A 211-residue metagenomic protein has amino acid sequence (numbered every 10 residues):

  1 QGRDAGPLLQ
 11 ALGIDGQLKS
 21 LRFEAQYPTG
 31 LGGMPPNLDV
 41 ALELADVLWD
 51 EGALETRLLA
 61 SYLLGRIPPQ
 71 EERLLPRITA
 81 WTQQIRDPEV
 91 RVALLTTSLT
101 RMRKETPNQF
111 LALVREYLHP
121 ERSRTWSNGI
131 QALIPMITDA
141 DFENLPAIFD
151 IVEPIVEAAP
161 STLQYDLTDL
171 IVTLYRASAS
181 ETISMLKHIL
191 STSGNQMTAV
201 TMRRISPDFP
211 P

Functional and structural regions predicted by a protein language model:
Q1-P211: Alpha-helical scaffold domains
